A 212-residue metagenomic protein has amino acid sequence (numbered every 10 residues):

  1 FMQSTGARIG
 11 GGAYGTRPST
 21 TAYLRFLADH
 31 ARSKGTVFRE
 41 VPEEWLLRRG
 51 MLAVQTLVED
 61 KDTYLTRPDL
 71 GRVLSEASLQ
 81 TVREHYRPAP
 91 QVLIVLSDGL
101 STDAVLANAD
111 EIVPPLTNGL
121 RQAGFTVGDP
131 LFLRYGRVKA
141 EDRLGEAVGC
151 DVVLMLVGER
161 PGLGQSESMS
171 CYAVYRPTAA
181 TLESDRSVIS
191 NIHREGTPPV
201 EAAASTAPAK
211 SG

Functional and structural regions predicted by a protein language model:
F1-A7, Q80-P90, A204-G212: N-terminal charge/polar-biased segments
F1-L79: Active-site loop/lid in soluble adenylation, ligation, and acyl-transfer enzymes
T21, R25-E43, L47-G50, N108 (+3 more regions): Alpha/propeptide regions of enzymes that mature by internal proteolysis
V54-L57, S97-G99, L133-G136, L156-R160 (+2 more regions): Fold-independent oxyanion-binding glycine-rich loops and adjacent beta-strand/coil segments at enzyme active sites
E59-K61, S101-T102, G162, A180: Short, acidic Gly/Pro/Ser/Thr-rich loop/turn segments
R67-V95, G99-V152, G164, Y172-A173 (+1 more regions): Conserved mixed alpha/beta catalytic, RNA-binding, or beta-rich assembly cores of soluble enzyme, regulatory
E159-G212: C-terminal functional extensions of proteins
